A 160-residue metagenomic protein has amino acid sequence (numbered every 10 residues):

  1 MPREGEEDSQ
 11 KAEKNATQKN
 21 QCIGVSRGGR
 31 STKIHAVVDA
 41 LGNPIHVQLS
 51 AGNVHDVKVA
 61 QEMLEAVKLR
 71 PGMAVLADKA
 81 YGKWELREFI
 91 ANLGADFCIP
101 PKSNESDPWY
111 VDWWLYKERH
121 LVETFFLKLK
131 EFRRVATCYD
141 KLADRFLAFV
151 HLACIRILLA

Functional and structural regions predicted by a protein language model:
M1-K102, A153: Polybasic low-complexity intrinsically disordered regions
K68-L69, D112-W114: Short hydrophobic "helix-edge" motifs at membrane interfaces and signal-peptide entry regions
W84-E88, L93-G94, W113-A160: Basic, amphipathic alpha-helical segments enriched in Lys/Arg and hydrophobic/aromatic residues
S106-D112: Short, charged, surface-exposed secondary-structure boundary motifs
